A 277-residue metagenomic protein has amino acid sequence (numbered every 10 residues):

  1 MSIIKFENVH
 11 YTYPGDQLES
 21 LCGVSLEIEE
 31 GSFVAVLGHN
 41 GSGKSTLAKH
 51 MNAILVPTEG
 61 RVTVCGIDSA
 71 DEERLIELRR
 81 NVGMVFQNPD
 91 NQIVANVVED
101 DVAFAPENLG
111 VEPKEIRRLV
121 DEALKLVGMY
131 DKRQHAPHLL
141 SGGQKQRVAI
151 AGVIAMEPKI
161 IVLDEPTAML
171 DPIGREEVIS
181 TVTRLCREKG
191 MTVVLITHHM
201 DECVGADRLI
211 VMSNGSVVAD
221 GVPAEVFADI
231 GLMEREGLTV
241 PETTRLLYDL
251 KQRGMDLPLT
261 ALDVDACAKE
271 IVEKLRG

Functional and structural regions predicted by a protein language model:
M1-I3, Y11-G23, E72-R74, P113: A short, flexible loop at the N-terminus of ABC-type nucleotide-binding domains that lies
L37-H39: The feature captures the beta-strand-to-loop junction immediately N-terminal to the Walker
N52: Helix-to-loop junction immediately C-terminal to a conserved catalytic motif
G60-A70, L78: Conserved ABC transporter NBD signature motif
K114-K132: Conserved ABC ATPase "signature" region
A136-L140, Q144: Conserved ABC ATPase signature
